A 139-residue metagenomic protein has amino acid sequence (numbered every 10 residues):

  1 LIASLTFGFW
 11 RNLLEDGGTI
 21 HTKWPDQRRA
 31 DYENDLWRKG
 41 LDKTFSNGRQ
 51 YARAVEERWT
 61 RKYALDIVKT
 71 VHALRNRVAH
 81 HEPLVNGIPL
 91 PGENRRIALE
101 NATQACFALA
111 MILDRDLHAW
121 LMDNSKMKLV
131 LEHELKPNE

Functional and structural regions predicted by a protein language model:
L1-E139: Amphipathic alpha-helical interface elements
